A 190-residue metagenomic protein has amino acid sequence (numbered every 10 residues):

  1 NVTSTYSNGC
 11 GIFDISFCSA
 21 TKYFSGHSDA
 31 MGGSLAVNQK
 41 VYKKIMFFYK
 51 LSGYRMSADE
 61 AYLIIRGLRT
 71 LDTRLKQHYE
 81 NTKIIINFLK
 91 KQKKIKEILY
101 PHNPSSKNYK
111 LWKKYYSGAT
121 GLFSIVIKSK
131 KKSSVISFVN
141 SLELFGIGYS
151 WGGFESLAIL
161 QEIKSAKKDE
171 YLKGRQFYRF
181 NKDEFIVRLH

Functional and structural regions predicted by a protein language model:
N1-K94, L99: Conserved PLP-enzyme active-site core in the AAT-like
A36-Q39, S129, H190: Conserved residues at beta->alpha junctions
E97-R188: Conserved C-terminal alpha-helix-loop-beta "cap" of PLP-dependent enzymes that closes/shapes the active-site mouth
